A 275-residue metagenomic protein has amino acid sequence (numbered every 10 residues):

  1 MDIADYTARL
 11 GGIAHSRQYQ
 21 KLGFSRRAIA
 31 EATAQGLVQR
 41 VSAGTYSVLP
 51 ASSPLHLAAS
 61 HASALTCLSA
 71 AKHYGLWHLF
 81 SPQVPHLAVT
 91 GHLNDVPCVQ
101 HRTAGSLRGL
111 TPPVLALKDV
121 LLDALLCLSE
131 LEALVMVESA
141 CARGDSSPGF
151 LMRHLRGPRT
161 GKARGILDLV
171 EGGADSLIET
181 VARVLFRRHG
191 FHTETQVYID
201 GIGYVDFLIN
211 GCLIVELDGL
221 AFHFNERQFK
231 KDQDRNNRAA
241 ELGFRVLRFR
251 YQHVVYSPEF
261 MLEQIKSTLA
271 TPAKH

Functional and structural regions predicted by a protein language model:
M1-R159, A270-H275: Short gly/ser-rich loop at a beta-strand->alpha-helix junction or flexible surface loop bordering the NTP-binding
C141-H275: Surface segments flanking catalytic/ligand-binding clefts of nucleic-acid enzymes
